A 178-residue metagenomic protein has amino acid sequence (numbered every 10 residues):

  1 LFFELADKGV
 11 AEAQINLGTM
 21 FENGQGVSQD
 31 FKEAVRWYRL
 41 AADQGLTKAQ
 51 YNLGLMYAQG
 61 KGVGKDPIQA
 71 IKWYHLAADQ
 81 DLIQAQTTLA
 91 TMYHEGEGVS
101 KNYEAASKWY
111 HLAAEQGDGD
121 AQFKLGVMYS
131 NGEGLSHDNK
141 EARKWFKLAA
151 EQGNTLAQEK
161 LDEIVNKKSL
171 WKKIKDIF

Functional and structural regions predicted by a protein language model:
L1-L17: N-terminal segments that cap or nucleate solenoid repeat domains
F2-F3, F21, F31, Y51 (+3 more regions): Aromatic (phenylalanine/tyrosine) cluster motif
D7-V10, N23-Q25, D30, D43-L46 (+10 more regions): Short helix-capping/linker turns of helical repeat alpha-solenoids
I15, Y51, K72, T87 (+3 more regions): TPR/TPR-like alpha-solenoid signature
N16-N23, N52-Q59, T88-E95, K124-N131 (+1 more regions): Hydrophobic face of amphipathic alpha-helices that form TPR/SEL1-like repeat modules and related alpha-solenoid
L148-F178: Terminal, low-structured helical/coil segments at or just beyond the last alpha-helical repeat
